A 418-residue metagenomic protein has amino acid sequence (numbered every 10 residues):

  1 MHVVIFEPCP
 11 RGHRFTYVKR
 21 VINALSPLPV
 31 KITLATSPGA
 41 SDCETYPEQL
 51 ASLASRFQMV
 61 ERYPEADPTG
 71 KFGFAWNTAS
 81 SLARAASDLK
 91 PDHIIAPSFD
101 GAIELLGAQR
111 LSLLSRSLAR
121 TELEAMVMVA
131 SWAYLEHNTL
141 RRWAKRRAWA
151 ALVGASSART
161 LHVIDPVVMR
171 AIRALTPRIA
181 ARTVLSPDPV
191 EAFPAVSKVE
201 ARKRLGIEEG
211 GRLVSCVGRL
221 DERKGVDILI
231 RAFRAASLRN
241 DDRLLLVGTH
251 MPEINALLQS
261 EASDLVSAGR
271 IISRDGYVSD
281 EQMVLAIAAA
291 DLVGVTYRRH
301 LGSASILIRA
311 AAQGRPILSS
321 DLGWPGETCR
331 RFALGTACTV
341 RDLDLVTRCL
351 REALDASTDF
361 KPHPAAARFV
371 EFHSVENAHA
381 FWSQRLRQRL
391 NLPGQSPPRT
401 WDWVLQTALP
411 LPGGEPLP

Functional and structural regions predicted by a protein language model:
F6, E208-K224, I230-F233, L245: Conserved donor-binding/catalytic core segment of Leloir-type glycosyltransferases
P8-R11, V30-F74, A102, V168 (+1 more regions): N-terminal strand-loop element at the rim of the active site of nucleotide-sugar-dependent glycosyltransferases
A133-T183, V190-A192: A short, active-site helix/loop in glycosyltransferases that binds the activated sugar's phosphate group
P194-I207: A short helix/loop element that forms part of the nucleotide-sugar donor recognition site in Leloir-type
A256-E281: Nucleotide-activated donor-binding/catalytic signature segment of Leloir-type glycosyltransferases, i.e., the conserved
L292-V293, P316-S319: Short hydrophobic beta-strand element within catalytic cores of glycosyltransferases and related nucleotide-activated
R331-D344, R351-T358: Conserved acidic donor-binding segment of nucleotide-sugar-dependent glycosyltransferases
T358-W403: A charged, aromatic-enriched C-terminal amphipathic alpha-helix characteristic of glycosyltransferases across folds
